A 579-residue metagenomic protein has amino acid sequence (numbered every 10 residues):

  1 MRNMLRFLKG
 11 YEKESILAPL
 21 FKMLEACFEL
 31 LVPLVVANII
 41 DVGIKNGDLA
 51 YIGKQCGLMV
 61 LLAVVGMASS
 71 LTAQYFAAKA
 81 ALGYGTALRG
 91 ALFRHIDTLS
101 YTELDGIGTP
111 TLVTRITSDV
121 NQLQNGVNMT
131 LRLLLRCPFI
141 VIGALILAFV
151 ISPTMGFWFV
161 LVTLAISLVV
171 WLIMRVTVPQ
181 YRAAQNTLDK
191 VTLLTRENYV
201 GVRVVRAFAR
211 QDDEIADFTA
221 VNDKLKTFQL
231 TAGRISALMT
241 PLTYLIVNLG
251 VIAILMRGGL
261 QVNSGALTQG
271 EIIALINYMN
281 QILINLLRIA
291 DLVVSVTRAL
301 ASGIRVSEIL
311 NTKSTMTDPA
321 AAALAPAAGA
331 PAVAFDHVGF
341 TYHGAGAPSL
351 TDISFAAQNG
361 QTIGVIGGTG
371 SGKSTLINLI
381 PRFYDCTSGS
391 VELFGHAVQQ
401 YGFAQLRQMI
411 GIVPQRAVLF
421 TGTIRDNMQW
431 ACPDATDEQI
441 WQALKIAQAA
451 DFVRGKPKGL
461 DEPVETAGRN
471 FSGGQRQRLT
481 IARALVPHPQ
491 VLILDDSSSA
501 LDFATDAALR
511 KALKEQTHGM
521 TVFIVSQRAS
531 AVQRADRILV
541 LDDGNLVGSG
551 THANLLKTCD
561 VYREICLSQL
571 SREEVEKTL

Functional and structural regions predicted by a protein language model:
M1-V32, V36, I44-V60, V65 (+13 more regions): Membrane-integrated ABC transporters
G10, E14-C27, M59-L62, M129-A184 (+2 more regions): Transmembrane helices of ABC transporter permease
G10-K13, T98-T102, S118-V127, L131 (+8 more regions): An intracellular "coupling" helix at the cytosolic face of ABC transporter transmembrane type-1 domains
L20-F21, E25-D41, G53, L62-T109 (+12 more regions): Juxtamembrane helix-loop junctions of ABC transporter transmembrane domains
I40, L92, I96, V205 (+2 more regions): Helix-loop junctions and hydrophobic alpha-helical segments within the transmembrane domains of large membrane
G47-G57, L147-L164, M174, T231-R305 (+1 more regions): Helix-loop-helix
I96, F218, V306, F335-H337: Conserved catalytic Walker-motif region of ABC-type ATPase nucleotide-binding domains
P326-L579: ABC-type nucleotide-binding domain
